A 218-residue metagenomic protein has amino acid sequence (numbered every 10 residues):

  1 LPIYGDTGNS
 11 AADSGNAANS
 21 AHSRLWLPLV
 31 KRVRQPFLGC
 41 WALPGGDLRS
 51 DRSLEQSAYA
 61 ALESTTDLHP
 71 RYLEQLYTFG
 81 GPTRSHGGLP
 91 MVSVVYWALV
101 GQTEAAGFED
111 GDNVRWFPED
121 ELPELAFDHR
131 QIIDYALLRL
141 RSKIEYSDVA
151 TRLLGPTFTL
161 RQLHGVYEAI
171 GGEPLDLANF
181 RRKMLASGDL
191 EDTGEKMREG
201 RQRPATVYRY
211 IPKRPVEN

Functional and structural regions predicted by a protein language model:
L1-W41: N-terminal strand-loop-strand
P2, L29, W97-L99, V207-R209: Short, well-ordered beta-strand micro-motif
W26, E55-A105, E121, R141-A150 (+1 more regions): Active-site segment of metal-dependent pyrophosphate-handling enzymes, primarily the Nudix hydrolase catalytic core
L43-D51, R152: Short histidine-centered catalytic/ligand-binding loop motif
V95-A98, A106-I144, L153-R161, V166 (+1 more regions): NUDIX/MutT-family hydrolases
G165-P174: Short helix-coil junctions and helix-kink-helix linkers
D192-N218: Long, intrinsically disordered, low-complexity Ser/Thr/Pro-rich regulatory/activation regions of nuclear proteins
